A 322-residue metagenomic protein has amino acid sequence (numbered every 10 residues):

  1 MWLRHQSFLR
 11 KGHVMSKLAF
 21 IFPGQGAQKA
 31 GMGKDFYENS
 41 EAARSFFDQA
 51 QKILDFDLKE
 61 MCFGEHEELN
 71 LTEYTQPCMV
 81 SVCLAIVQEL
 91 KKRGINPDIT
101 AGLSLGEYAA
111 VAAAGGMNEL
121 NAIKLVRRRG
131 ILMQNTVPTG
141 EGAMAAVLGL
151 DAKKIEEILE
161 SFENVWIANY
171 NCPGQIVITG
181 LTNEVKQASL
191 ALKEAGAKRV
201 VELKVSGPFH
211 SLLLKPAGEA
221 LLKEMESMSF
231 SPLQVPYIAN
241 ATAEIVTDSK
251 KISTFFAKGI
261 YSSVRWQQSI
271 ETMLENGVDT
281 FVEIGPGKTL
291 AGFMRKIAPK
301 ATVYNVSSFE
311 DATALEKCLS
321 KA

Functional and structural regions predicted by a protein language model:
M1-V14: Short, Lys/Arg-enriched N-terminal segments with co-localized hydrophobic residues within the first ~10-30 amino acids
S16-K154, R199, L203, T280-E310: FabD-like malonyl-/acyl-CoA
Q25-A27, L54, A114-Y261: Alpha/beta catalytic cores of group-transfer enzymes, especially the acyltransferase/condensing modules of polyketide
K91, K193, L274-E275: Non-catalytic positions within long, well-ordered alpha-helices that form the structural scaffold/packing of enzyme
S262-V278: A short, acidic, amphipathic alpha-helical segment used as a generic capping/interface helix at domain edges
A298-P299, L319-A322: Expand to "…catalyze enediolate/carbanion chemistry for C-C bond making/breaking, isomerization, decarboxylation
A312-C318: Short, charged, surface-exposed secondary-structure boundary motifs
